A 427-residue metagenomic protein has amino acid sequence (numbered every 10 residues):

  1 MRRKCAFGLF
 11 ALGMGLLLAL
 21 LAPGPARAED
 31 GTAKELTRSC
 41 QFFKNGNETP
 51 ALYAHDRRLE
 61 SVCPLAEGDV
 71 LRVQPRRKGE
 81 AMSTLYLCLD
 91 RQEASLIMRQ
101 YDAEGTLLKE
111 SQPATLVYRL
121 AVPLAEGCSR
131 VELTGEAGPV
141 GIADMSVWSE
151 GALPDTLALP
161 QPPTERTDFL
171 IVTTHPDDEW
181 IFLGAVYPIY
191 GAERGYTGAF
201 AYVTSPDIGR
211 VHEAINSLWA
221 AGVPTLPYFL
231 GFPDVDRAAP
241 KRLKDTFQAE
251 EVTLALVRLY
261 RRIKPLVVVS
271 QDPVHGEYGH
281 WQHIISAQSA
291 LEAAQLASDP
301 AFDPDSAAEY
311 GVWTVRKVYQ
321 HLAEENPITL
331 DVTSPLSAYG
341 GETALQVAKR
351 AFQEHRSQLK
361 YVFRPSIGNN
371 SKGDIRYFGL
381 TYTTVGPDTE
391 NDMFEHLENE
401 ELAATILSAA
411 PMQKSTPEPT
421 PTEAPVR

Functional and structural regions predicted by a protein language model:
M1-L12: Bacterial N-terminal signal peptides that target proteins for export
F10-L20: Bacterial N-terminal signal peptides
L21-A28: Sec-dependent signal peptide cleavage junction
D30-P64, L96-D102, L116-L120, S129 (+2 more regions): The feature marks non-catalytic terminal segments
T37-S39, A51-V73, Q92-M98, D102-R262 (+2 more regions): Active-site rim/loop-helix segments in enzyme catalytic domains that contact anionic ligands
A192-A199, W219-A220, L254, Q271-D272 (+3 more regions): Structured catalytic-domain cores with a bias toward divalent-metal coordination
V252-E277, S286: Proline-aspartate-enriched helix->loop->beta-strand connector
S270-E277, W281-S306, Y310: Serine-dependent carboxylesterase/thioesterase catalytic core of lipase-like alpha/beta-hydrolase/SGNH enzymes
